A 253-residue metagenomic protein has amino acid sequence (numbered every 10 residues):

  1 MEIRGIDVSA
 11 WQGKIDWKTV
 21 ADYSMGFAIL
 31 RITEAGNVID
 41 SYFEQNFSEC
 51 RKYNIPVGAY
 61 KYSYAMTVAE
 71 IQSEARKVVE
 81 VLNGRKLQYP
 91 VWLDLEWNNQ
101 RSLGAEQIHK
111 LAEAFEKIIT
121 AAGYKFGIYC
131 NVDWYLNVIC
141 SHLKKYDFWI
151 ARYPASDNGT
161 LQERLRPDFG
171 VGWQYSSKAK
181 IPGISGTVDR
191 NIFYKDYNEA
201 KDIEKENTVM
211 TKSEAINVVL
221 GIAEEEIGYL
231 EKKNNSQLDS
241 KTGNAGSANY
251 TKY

Functional and structural regions predicted by a protein language model:
M1-G26, L30-E116, T120-Y124: Substrate-binding cleft of extracellular glycoside hydrolase catalytic domains
M1-Q12, K18, L143-M210: Functionally critical loop-and-helix segments that line ligand-binding/catalytic clefts of soluble enzyme domains
K18-Y23, E163-L165, P182-F193, N234-Y253: Short, polar loop/linker segments at the starts of domains and inter-domain junctions
A59-Y62, Y89-V91, G127-N131, L230-K241: Surface-exposed patches in mature extracellular/periplasmic domains of secreted proteins
E70-S73, W134-L143: Glycine-rich, charge-decorated loop segments at or immediately adjacent to ligand/cofactor-binding or catalytic sites
W97, N131-Y135, A155: Short beta-alpha junction loops
I119-L136: Aromatic-lined carbohydrate-recognition surfaces of secreted/lumenal glycan-active proteins
T208-Y253: N-terminal capping segments
